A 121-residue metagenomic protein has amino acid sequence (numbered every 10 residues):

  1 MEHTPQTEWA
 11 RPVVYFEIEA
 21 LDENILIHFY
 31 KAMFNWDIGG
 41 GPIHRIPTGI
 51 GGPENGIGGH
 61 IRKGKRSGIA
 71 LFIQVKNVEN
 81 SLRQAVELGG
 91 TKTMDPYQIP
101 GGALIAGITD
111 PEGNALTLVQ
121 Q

Functional and structural regions predicted by a protein language model:
M1-A10, P42-N55, N80-L82: Amphipathic alpha-helical "stalk" segments
M1-I27, I69-L71, Q120-Q121: N-terminal beta-strand motif that seeds the catalytic metal site of vicinal oxygen chelate
V14, H44-P47, I69, G102-A106: Short beta-strand micro-motifs in enzyme catalytic cores
E17, R62, Y97, T109 (+1 more regions): Residue-level detector of conserved, well-ordered beta-strand and adjacent loop positions that form binding/recognition
D22, I73-A115: Vicinal oxygen chelate
Y30: Catalytic core of tubulin tyrosine ligase-like
M33-F34, G89: Glycine-centered loop/turn motif at secondary-structure junctions
F34-G68, A115-Q120: Conserved short beta-strand elements that form part of the metal-binding/catalytic scaffold of enzyme active sites
